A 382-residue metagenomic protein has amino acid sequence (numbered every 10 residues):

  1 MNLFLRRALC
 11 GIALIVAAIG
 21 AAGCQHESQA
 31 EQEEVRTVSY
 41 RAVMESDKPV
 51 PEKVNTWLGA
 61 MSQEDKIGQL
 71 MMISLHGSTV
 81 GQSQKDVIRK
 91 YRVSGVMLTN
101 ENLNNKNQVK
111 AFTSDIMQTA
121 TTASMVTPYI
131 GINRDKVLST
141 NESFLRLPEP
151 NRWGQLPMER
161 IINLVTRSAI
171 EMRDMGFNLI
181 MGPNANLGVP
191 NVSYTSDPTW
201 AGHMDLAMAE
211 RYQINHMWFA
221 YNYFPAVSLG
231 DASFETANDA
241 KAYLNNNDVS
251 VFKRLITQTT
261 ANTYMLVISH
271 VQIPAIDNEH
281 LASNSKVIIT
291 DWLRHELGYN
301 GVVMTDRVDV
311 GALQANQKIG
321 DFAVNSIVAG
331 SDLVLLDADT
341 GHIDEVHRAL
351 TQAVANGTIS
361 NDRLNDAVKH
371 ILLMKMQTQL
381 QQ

Functional and structural regions predicted by a protein language model:
I19-G23: C-terminal motif of bacterial Sec signal peptides marking the signal peptidase cleavage site
Q25-E27: Bacterial signal peptide processing site
E31-Y129, R134-S139: N-terminal hydrophobic targeting/anchoring segments and the immediately downstream early-domain regions of hydrolases
S62, N107-M117, T121-S124, S196 (+2 more regions): Second-shell residues forming the walls of enzyme active-site clefts
G68-L75, S94-L98, V126-K136, L179-G182 (+5 more regions): Hydrophobic faces of well-ordered beta-strands that scaffold small-molecule active sites in alpha/beta enzyme cores
V87-K106, M181-N191, T257-E279: Short acidic, glycine-rich surface-loop motifs adjacent to enzyme active sites
I116-R146, L164, S168-N184, A209-A226: Glycine-rich, aromatic-flanked loop segments that form ligand/cofactor-binding clefts across common enzyme folds
Q352, N356-Q382: Mid-to-C-terminal alpha-helical segments outside catalytic/metal-binding sites
